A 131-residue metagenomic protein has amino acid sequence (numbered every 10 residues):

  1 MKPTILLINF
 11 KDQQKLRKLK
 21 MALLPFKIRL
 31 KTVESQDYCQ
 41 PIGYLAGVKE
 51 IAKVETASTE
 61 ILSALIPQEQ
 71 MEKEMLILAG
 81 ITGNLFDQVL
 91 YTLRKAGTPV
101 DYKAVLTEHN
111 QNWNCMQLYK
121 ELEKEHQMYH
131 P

Functional and structural regions predicted by a protein language model:
M1-K53: N-terminal, charge-rich interaction modules
T4, K15-M21, P25, F86-P131: Helix-rich interaction surfaces within compact, conserved domain-sized segments that mediate assembly or partner
F10-K11, I81, N110: Structured loop/turn residues at secondary-structure junctions
Q40-L45, P67-E72, Q111-L118: Low-complexity, flexible helical/coil segments
L45-I51, I77-A79, C115-K124: Noncatalytic linker/hinge segments flanking ATPase motor cores
L45-K73: Short, structured active-site "lid" loops
S63-A96: Mid-chain, well-packed structural core segment of small domains
